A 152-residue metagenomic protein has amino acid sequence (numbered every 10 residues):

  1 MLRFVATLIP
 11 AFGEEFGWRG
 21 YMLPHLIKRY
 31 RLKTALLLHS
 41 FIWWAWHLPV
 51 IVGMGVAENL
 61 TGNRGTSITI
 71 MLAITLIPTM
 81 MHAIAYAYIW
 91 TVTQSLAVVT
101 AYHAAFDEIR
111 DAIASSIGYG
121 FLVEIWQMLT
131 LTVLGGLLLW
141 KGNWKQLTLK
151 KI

Functional and structural regions predicted by a protein language model:
L2-K151: Transmembrane helix-loop-helix hairpins at the membrane interface of multi-pass integral membrane proteins
